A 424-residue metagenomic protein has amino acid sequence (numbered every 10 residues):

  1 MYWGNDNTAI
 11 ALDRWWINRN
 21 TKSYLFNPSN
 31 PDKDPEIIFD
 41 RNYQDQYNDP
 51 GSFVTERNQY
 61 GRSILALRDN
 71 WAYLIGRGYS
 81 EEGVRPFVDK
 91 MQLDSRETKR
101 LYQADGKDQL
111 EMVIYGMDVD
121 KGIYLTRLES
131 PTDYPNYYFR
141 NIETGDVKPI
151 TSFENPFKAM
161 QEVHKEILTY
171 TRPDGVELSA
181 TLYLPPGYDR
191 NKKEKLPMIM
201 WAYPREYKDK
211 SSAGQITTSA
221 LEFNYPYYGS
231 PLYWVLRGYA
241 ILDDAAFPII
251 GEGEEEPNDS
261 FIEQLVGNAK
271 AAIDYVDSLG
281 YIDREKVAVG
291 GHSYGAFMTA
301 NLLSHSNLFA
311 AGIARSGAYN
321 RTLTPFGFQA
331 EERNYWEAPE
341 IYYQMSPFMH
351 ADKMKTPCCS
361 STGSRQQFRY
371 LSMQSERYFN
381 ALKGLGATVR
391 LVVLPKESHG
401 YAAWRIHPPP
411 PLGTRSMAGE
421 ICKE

Functional and structural regions predicted by a protein language model:
M1, P50-N70, Y115-G116, I167 (+3 more regions): Signature of short aromatic-glycine-proline-rich micro-motifs recurring in repeat-based ectodomains
M1-R14, T21-L25, P35-N42, S63-I64 (+5 more regions): Non-catalytic accessory segments flanking enzyme active sites
R14, R77-Y79, L128-E129, P204 (+2 more regions): Short loop/turn segments immediately following the C-termini of beta-strands
R14-K33, I37-Q44, D49-P50, R62-R100 (+5 more regions): Alpha/beta-hydrolase-fold serine-hydrolase catalytic core, especially in secreted/extracellular enzymes
Y183, W201-A202, G290, S361: Short hydrophobic segments within beta-strands
L184, K192-E206: Short beta-strand element of the alpha/beta-hydrolase
Y188-R190, K208, F368: Short beta-strands and strand-coil junctions in structured, solvent-facing domains, enriched
S211, Q215-E424: Active-site-proximal cap/loop segments of hydrolase catalytic domains
